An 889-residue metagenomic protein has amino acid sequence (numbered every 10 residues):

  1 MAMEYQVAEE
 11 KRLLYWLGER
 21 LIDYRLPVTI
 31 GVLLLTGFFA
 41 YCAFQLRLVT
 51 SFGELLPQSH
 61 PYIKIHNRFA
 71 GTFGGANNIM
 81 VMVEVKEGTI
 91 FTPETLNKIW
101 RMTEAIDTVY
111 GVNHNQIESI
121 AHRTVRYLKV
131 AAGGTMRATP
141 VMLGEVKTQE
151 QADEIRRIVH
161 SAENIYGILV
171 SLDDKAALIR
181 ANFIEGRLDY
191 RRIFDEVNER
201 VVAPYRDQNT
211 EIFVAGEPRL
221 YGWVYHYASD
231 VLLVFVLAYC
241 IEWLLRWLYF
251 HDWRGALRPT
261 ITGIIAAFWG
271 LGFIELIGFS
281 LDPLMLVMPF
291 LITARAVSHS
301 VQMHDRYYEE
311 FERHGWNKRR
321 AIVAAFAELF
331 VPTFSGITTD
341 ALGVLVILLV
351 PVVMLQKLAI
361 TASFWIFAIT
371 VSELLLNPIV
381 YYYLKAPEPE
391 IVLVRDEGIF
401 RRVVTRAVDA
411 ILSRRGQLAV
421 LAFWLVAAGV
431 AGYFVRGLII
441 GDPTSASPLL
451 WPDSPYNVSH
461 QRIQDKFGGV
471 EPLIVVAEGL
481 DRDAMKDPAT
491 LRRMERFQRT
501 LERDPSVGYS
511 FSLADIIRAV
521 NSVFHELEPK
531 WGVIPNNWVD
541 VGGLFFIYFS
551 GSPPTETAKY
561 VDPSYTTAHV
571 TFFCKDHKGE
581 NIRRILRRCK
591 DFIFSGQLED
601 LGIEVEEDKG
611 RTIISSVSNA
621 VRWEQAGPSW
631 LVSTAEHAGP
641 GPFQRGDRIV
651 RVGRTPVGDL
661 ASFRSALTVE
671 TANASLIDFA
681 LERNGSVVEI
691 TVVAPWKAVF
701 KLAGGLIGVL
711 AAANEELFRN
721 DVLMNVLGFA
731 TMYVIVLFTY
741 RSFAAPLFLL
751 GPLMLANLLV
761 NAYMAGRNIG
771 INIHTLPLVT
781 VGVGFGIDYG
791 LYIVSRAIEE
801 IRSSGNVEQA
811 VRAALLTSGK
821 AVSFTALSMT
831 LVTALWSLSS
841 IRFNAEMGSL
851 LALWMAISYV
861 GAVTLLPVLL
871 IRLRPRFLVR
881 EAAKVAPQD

Functional and structural regions predicted by a protein language model:
M1-T50, E54, R68, H160-S161 (+4 more regions): Membrane-embedded transmembrane helical bundles of large multi-pass transporters/channels
V49-I117, A477, R482-R493: Juxtamembrane extramembrane loops of integral membrane proteins
A76, T89-W100, K129, G186-D195 (+3 more regions): Solvent-exposed, non-transmembrane alpha-helical starts
N78-T89, M136-V141, K175-E185, Y433-S445 (+4 more regions): Short, hydrophobic beta-strand segments
N97, R101-V170, A176, F183 (+3 more regions): Alpha-helical transmembrane helix bundles of large polytopic membrane transport and channel proteins
L143-W253, I264, R492-E495, Y548-L601 (+1 more regions): Extracytoplasmic
I411, G416-V541: Juxtamembrane segments of multi-pass membrane proteins
D600-R651, T655-G658: PDZ/PDZ-like domain segments forming the peptide/carboxylate-binding groove, activating on the N-terminal beta-strands
